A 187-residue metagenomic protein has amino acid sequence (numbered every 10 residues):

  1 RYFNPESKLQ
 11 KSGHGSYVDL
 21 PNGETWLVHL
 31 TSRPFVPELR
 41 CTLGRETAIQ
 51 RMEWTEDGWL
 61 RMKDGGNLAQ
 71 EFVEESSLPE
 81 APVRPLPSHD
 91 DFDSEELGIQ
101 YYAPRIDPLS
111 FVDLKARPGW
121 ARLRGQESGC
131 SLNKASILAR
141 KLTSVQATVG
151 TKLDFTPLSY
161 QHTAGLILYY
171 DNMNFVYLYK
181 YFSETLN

Functional and structural regions predicted by a protein language model:
R1-N187: Carbohydrate-active catalytic/glycan-binding domains of CAZyme proteins, especially the secreted or lumenal ectodomains
